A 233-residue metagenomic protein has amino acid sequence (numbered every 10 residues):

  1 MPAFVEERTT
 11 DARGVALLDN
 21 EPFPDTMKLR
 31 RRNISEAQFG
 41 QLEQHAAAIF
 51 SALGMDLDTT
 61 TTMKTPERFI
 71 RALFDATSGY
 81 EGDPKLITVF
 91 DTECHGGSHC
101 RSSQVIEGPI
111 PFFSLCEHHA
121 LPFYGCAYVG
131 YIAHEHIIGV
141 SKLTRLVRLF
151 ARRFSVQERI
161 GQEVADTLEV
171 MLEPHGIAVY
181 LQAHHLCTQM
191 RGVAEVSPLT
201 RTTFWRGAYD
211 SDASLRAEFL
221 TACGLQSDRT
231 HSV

Functional and structural regions predicted by a protein language model:
M1-V233: A domain-level signal for the structural core that forms small-molecule/cofactor-binding pockets and catalytic centers
